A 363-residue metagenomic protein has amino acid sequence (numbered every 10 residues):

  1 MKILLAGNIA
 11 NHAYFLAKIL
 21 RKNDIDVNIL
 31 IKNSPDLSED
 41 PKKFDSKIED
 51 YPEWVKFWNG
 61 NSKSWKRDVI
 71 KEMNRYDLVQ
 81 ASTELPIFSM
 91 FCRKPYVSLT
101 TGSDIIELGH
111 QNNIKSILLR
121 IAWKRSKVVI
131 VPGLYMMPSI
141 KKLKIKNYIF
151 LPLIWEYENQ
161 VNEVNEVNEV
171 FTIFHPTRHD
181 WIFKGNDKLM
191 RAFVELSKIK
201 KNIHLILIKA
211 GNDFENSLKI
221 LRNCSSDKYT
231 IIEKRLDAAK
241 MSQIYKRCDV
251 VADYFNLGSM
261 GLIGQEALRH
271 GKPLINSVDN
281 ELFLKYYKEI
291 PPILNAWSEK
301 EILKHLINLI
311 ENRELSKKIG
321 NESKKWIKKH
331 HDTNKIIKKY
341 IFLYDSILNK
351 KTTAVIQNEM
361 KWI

Functional and structural regions predicted by a protein language model:
R67-I70, Q111-V129: Membrane-proximal helix-turn-helix segments that form the acceptor-binding/catalytic region of lipid-linked
L78-Q80, M90-H110, I130, Y148 (+1 more regions): Active-site proximal beta-strand in glycosyltransferases
R120, K124-V161: Donor nucleotide-sugar binding/catalytic pocket of nucleotide-sugar-dependent glycosyltransferases
I130, N165-S197, L205-K209: Conserved donor-binding/catalytic core segment of Leloir-type glycosyltransferases
S217-R235, R247: Nucleotide-activated donor-binding/catalytic signature segment of Leloir-type glycosyltransferases, i.e., the conserved
K246-S259, K272: Acidic donor-binding loop of glycosyltransferase active sites
F283-L306: Change "using UDP/GDP/dTDP sugars" to "using nucleotide sugars
E311-T353, K361: A charged, aromatic-enriched C-terminal amphipathic alpha-helix characteristic of glycosyltransferases across folds
